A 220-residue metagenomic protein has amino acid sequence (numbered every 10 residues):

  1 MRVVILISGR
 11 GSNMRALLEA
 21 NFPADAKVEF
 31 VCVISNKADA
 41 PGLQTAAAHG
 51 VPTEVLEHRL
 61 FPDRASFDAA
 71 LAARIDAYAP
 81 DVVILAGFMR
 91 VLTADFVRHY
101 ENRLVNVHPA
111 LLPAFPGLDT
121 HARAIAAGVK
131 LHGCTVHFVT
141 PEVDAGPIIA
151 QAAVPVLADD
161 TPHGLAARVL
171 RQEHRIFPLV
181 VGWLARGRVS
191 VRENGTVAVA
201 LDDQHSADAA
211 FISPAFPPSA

Functional and structural regions predicted by a protein language model:
M1-P41, T45: N-terminal Rossmann-like dinucleotide-binding module
V4, P23, D119, V189 (+1 more regions): Internal anion-binding site segments
A20, V82, A86-A200: Donor/substrate-binding cores of folate-linked one-carbon enzymes
E29-C32, P52-E54, R103: Conserved beta-strand segments of alpha/beta enzyme cores
S35-N36, R59-L60, R64-D68, Y78-A94: N-terminal glycine-rich "phosphate-gripper" loop used for MgATP/nucleotide binding and carboxylate activation
H49-G50, Y100: Short, structured coil segments at secondary-structure junctions
E54-R59, V107: Short beta->alpha connector loops at strand-helix junctions that form conserved, small/polar/Pro-enriched
